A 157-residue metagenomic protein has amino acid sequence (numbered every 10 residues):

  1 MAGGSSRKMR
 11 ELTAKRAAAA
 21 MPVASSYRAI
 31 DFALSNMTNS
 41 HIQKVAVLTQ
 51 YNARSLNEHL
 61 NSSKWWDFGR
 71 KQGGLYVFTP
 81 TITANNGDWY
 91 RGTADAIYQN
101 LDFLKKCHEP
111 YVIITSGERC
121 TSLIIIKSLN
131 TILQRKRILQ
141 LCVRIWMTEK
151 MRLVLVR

Functional and structural regions predicted by a protein language model:
M1-R157: Unchanged
